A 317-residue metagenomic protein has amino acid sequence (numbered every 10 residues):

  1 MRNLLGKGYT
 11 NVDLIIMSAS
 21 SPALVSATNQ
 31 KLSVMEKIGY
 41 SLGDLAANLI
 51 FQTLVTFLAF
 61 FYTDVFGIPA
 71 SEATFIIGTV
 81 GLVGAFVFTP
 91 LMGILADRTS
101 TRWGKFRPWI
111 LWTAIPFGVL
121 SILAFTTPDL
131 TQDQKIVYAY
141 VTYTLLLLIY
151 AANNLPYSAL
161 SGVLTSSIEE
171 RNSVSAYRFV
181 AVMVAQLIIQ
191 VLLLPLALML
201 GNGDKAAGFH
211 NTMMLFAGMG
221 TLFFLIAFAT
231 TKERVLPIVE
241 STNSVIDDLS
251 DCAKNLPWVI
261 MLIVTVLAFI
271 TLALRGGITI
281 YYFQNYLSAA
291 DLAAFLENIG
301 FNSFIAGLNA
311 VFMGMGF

Functional and structural regions predicted by a protein language model:
L4, G8, L14-F317: Membrane-embedded alpha-helical bundles of multi-pass transporters/translocases, especially carrier/permease families
